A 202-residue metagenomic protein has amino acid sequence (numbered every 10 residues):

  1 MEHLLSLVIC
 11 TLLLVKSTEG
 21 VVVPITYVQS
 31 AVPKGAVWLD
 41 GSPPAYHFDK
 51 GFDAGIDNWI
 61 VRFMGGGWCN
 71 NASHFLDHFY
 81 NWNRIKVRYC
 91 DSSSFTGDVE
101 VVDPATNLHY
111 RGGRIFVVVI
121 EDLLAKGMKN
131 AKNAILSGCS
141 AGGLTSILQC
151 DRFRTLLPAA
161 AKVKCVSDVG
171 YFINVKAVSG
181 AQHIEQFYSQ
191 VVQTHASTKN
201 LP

Functional and structural regions predicted by a protein language model:
E2-G20: Cleavable N-terminal signal peptides of Sec/SRP-targeted secreted and luminal proteins
E19-V22, Q29-S30, G35, E100-V101 (+2 more regions): Surface cap/lid and interfacial helix-loop subdomains adjacent to catalytic sites that gate substrate access
W38-G51, I56-N58: A short loop-to-beta-strand scaffold at the N-terminal edge of the catalytic core in hydrolase folds
P43-A45, N58-I60, N81-R84, A131-N133 (+1 more regions): Beta-strand-rich binding-surface signature of beta-sandwich/beta-barrel folds used to engage anionic ligands
G51-G127: Active-site machinery of serine-nucleophile hydrolases
A54-G55, W68-N71, S93-G97, G143-T145 (+3 more regions): Eukaryotic short linear interaction motifs
V87, N133-S140: Short glycine-rich or small-residue beta-strand-to-loop segments that form or flank ligand, phosphate, metal/Fe-S
C139-C150: Glycine-rich nucleophile elbow surrounding the catalytic serine of serine-hydrolase chemistry
